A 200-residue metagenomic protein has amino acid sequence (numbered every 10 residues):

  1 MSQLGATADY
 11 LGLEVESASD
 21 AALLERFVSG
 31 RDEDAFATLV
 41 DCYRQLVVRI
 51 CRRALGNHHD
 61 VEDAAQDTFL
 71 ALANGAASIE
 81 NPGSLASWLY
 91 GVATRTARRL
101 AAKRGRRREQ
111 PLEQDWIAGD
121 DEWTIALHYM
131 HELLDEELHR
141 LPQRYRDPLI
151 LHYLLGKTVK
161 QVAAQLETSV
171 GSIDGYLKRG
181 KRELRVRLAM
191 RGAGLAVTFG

Functional and structural regions predicted by a protein language model:
M1-G200: Intrinsic, short, N-terminal disordered tails of RNA polymerase sigma-factor systems
